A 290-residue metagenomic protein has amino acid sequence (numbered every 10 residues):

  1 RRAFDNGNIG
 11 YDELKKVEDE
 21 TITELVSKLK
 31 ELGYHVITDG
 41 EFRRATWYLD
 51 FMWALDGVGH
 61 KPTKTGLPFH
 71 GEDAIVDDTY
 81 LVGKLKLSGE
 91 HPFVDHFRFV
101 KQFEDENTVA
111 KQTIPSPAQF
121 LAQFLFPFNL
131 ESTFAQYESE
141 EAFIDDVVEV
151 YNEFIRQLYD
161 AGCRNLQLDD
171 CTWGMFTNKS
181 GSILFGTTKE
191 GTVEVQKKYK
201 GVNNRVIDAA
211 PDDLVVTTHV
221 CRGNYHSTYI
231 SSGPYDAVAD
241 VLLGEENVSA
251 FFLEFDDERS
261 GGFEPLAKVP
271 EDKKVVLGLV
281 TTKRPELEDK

Functional and structural regions predicted by a protein language model:
R1-K290: Domain-level signal for soluble alpha/beta catalytic cores
